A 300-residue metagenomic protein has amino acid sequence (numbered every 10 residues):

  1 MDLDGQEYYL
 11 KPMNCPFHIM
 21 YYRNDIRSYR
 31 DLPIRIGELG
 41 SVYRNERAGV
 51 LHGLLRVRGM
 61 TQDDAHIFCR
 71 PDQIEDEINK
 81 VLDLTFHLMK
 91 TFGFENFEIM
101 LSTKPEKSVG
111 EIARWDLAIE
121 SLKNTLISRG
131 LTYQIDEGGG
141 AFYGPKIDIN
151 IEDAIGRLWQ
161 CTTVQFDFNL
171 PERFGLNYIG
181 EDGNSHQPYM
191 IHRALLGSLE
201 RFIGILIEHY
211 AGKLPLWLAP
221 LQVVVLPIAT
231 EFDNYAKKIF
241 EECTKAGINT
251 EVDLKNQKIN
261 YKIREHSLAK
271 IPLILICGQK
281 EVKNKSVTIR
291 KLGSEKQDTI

Functional and structural regions predicted by a protein language model:
M1-I300: NTP/phosphate- and nucleic-acid-binding module
